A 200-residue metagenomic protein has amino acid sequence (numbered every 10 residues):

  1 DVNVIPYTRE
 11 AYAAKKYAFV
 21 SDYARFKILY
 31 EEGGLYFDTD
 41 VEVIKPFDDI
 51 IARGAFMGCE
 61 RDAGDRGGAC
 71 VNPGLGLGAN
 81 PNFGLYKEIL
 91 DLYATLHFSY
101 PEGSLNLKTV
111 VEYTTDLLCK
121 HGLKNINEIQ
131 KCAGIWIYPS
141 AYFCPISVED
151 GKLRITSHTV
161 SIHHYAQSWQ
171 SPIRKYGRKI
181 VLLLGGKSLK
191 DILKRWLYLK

Functional and structural regions predicted by a protein language model:
D1-D22, F37-K200: Glycosyltransferase-associated regions of secretory-pathway enzymes, highlighting luminal stem/catalytic domains
Y23-G34: Small-residue hinge/turn detector
